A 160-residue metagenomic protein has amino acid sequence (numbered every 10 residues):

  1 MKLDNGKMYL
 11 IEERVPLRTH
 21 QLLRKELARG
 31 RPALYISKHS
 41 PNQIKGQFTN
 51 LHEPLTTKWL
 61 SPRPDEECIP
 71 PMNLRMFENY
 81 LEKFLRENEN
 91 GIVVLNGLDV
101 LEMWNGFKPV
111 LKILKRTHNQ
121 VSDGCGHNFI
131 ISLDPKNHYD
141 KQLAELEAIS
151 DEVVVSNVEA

Functional and structural regions predicted by a protein language model:
M1-Q47: Glycine-rich P-loop/Walker A and Walker A-like loops and their local beta1-loop-alpha1 context in P-loop NTPases
K2-L3, E26-A28, N50, L85-N88 (+1 more regions): Conserved catalytic network of the ASCE P-loop NTPase/AAA+ motor domain
L3, K7-E12, E89-F107: Conserved P-loop NTPase "ATPase switch" module shared by AAA+ and STAND
V15-R18, S40-Q43, P64-E67, D99-F107 (+1 more regions): Short acidic, S/G/P-rich loop/turn micro-motifs used as interaction or catalytic elements
L34-I92, D99: Conserved inter-motif catalytic segment of the P-loop NTP-binding fold
L74-E78, K108-T117: Well-ordered, non-membrane alpha-helical segments in soluble/globular domains
L111-N137: Substrate-engagement module of ASCE P-loop NTPases
H127, D134-A160: Phosphate-binding/switch region of NTP-binding enzymes
